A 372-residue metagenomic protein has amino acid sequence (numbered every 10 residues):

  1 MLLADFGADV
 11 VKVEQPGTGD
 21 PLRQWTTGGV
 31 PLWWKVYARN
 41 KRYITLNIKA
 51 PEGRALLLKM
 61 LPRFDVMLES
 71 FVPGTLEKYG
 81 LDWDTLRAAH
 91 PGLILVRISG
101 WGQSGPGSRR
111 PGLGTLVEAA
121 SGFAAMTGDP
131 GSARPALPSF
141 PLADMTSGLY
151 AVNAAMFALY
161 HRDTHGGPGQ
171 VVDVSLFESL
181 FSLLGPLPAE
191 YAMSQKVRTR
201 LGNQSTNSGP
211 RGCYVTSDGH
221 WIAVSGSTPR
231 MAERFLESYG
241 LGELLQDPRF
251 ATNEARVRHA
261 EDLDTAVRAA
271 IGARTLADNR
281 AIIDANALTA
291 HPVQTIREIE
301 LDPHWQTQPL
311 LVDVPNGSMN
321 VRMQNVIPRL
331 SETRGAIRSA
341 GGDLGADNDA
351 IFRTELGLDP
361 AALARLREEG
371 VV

Functional and structural regions predicted by a protein language model:
M1-H165, D343, D347-V372: N-terminal helix-loop segment corresponding to the beta1-alpha1 unit of nucleotide/adenylate-binding folds
D9-V10, D284-E298, L358-L363: Short, well-structured beta-strand/strand-turn elements
G17, W101-G102, L176-F181, D218-H220 (+2 more regions): Glycine-rich beta-alpha junction loops
T18-G19, A192-R198: Short Pro/Gly-enriched beta-strand edge/turn motifs at strand-loop
Q103, S132-L142, D163-L180, T199-T206 (+1 more regions): Conserved Rossmann-fold dehydrogenase catalytic segment
G148-G169, S182-M193, L236-E243: Oxidoreductase and adenylate-handling cofactor-binding alpha/beta cores
R198, V215-S217, E298-V372: Terminal low-complexity tails and localization/encapsulation signals of metabolic enzymes
P210-N286, A290: Aromatic-enriched alpha-helical interface/lid elements that frame and gate functional surfaces
